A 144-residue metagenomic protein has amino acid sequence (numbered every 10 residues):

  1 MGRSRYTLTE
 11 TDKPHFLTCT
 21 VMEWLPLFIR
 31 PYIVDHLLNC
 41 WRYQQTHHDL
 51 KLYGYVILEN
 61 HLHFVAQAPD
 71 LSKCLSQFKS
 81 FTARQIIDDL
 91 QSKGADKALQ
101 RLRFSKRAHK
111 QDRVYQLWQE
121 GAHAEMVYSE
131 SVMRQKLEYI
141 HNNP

Functional and structural regions predicted by a protein language model:
M1-P144: Short catalytic/metal-binding and nucleic-acid-binding patches
